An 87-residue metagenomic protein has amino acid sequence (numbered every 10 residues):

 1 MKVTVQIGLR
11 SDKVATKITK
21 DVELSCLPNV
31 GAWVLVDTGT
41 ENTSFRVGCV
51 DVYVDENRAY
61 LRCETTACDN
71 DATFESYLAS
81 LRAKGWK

Functional and structural regions predicted by a protein language model:
M1-K17: Short, basic/aromatic beta-hairpin or loop at an interaction surface
K17-L24: Short alpha-helix capping/helix-loop boundary micro-motifs
L27-P28: Short, well-ordered loop/turn sites that connect or cap secondary structure elements
T43-V52: Short beta-strand-centered aromatic/proline hotspots
Y60-K87: Glycine- and charge-enriched low-complexity intrinsically disordered segments
